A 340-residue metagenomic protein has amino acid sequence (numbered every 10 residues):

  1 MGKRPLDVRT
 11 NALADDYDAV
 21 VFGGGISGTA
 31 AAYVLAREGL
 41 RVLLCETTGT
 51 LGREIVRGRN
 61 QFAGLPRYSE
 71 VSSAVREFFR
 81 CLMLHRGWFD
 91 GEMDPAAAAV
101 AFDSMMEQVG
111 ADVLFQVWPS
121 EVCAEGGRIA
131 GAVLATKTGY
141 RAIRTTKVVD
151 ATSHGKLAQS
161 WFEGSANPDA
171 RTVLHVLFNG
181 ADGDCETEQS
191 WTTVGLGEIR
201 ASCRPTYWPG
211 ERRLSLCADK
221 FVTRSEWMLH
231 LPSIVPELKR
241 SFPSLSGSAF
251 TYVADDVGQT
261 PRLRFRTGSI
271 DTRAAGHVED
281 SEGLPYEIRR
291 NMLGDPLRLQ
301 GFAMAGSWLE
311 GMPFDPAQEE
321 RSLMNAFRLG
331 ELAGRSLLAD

Functional and structural regions predicted by a protein language model:
M1-A19, V100-A101, E310-P316: Extreme N-terminal leader/targeting segments of oxidoreductases
L6-N11, V34, L40-R41, C45-R128 (+3 more regions): Conserved N-terminal/central alpha/beta ligand/cofactor-binding core
D15-Y17, T138-K147: Core beta-strand elements of the Rossmann-like FAD/NAD(P) dinucleotide-binding domain in flavoenzyme oxidoreductases
A19-L43: N-terminal Rossmann-like FAD-binding beta1-loop-alpha1 element of flavoenzymes
G24, T136, T152-S153: Glycine-rich, N-terminal phosphate-binding loop of Rossmann-like dinucleotide-binding domains
D90-E92, V100, Q108, S160 (+3 more regions): Mobile, glycine/GP-rich and aromatic-enriched active-site lid/loop segments adjacent to catalytic centers
D150-E163: Flavin (primarily FAD) binding-site architecture
N325-D340: Internal hydrophobic alpha-helix adjacent to the cofactor/substrate pocket in enzyme cavities
